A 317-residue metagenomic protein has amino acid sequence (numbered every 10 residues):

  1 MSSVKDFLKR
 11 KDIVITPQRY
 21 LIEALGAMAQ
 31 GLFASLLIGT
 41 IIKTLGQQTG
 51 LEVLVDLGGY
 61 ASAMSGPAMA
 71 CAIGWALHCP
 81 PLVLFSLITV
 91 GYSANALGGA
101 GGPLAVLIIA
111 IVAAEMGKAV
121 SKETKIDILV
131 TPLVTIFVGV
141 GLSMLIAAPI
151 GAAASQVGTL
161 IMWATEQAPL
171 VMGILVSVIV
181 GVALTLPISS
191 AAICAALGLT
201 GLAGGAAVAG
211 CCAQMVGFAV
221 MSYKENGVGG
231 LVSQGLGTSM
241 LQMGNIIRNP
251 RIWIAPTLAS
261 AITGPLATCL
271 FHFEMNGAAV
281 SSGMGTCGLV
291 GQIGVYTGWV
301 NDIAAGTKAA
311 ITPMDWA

Functional and structural regions predicted by a protein language model:
M1-A317: Pore-lining transmembrane helices
